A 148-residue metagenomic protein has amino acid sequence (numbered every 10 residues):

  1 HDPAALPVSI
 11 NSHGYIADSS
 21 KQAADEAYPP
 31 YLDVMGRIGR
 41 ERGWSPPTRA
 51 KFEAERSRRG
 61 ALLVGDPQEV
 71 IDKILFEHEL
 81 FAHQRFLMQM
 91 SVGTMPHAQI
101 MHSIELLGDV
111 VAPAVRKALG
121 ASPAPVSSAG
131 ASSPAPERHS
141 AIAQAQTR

Functional and structural regions predicted by a protein language model:
H1-Q84, R116-R148: An alpha-helical appendage that flanks or caps ligand/catalytic pockets
G60-V64, S91, M95-Q99: Outer-membrane beta-barrel pore domains
P96-L119: C-terminal helical cap(s) of enzyme catalytic domains, especially alpha/beta-barrels
